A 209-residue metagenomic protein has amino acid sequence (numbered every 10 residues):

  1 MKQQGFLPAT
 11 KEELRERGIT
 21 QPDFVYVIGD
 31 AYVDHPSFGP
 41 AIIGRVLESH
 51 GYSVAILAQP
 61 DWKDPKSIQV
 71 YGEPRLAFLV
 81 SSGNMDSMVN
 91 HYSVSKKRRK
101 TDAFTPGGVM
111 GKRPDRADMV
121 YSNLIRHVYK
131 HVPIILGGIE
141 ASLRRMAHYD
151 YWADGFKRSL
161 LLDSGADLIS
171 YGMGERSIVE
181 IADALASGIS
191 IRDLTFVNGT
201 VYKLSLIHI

Functional and structural regions predicted by a protein language model:
M1-G18: Short N-terminal or domain-adjacent regulatory/targeting segments
P22-I28, H35-G72: Nucleic acid-processing catalytic cores of prokaryotic defense/repair systems
M88-P114: A solvent-exposed, charged loop/short amphipathic helix patch at secondary-structure junctions
Y129-I139: Short beta-strand/loop segments at the ligand-binding rim of alpha/beta enzyme cores
G138-E140, R144-L161: Short, glycine/polar-rich helix-capping loops at beta-to-alpha or helix-loop-helix junctions that flank or form
D167: Conserved, mostly hydrophobic/aromatic
M173-S187: Two-component system phosphotransfer/interaction surface
I207-I209: Conserved small/polar residues in nucleotide/adenosyl-binding loops
